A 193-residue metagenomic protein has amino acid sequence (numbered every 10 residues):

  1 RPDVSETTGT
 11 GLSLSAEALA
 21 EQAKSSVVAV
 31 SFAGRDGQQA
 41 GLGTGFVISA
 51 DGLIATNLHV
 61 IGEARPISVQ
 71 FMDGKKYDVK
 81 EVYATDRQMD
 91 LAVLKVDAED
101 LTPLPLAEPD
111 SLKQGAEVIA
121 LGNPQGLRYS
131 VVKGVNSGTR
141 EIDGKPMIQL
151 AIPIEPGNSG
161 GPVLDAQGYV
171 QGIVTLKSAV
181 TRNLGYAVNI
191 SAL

Functional and structural regions predicted by a protein language model:
R1-A20, V30, A64, V79 (+3 more regions): C-terminal cap/linker of serine protease catalytic domains
R1-L53, N57-L58, P66: N-terminal activation segment of mature serine protease catalytic domains
S26, T44-F46, D78-E81, S130-V135 (+1 more regions): Residues located in well-ordered beta-strands
A29, S49, A55, I119 (+2 more regions): Hydrophobic beta-strand signal
G34-A40, S49-G122, G126-S130, D143-I148 (+1 more regions): Conserved active-site neighborhood of the chymotrypsin/trypsin-like protease fold
F46, I154-V174: Catalytic nucleophile loop of clan PA
S49, E81-A84, G138, D165 (+1 more regions): A residue-level detector for short acidic-glycine micro-motifs
G126-G134, T181-R182: Short, Lys/Arg- and Gly-enriched loop/turn segments at beta-strand edges
